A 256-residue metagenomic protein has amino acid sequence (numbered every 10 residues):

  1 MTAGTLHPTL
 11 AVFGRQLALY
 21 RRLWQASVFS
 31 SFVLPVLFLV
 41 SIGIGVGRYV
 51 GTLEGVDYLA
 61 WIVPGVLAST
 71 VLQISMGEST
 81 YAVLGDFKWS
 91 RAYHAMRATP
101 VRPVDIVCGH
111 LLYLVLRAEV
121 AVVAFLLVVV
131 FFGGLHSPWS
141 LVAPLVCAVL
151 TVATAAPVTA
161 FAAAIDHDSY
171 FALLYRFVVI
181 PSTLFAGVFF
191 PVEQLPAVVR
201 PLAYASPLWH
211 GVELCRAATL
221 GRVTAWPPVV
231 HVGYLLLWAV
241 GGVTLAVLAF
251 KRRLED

Functional and structural regions predicted by a protein language model:
M1-L141, L145-D256: Hydrophobic transmembrane alpha-helices and immediately adjacent juxtamembrane helices of multi-pass inner-membrane
